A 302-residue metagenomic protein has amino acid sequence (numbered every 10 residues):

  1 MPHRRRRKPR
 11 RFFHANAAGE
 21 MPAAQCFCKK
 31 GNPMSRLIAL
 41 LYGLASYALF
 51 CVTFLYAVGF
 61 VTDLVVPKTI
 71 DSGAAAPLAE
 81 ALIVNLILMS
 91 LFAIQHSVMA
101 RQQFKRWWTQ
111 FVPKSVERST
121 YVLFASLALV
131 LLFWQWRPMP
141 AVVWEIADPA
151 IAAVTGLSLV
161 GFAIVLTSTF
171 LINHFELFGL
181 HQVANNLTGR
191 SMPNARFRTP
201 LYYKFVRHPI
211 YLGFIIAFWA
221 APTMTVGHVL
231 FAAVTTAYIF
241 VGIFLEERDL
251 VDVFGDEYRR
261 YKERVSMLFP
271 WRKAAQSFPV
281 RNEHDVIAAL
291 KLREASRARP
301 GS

Functional and structural regions predicted by a protein language model:
R4-R5, P9-R10, M21-F27: Short, low-complexity intrinsically disordered segments enriched in A/P/G/S/L with frequent Arg, especially at protein
S35-Y47: Alpha-helical transmembrane segments and their helix-start/interface "positive-inside/aromatic belt" motifs in integral
Y47-V66: Alpha-helical transmembrane segments of multi-pass membrane proteins
Y56-G59, A79, L88, I164 (+2 more regions): Hydrophobic transmembrane alpha-helices
V61-A74, K105-T109, R137-P149: Membrane-interface helix termini and inter-helical loops of multi-pass transporters
D71-E80, W107-F124, T188-M192: Juxtamembrane helix-capping/reentrant segments at transmembrane boundaries
A76-M89, A150-T167: Alpha-helical transmembrane segments
V98-R106, W136-W144, T169-N185, E246: Juxtamembrane/interfacial segments flanking transmembrane helices
